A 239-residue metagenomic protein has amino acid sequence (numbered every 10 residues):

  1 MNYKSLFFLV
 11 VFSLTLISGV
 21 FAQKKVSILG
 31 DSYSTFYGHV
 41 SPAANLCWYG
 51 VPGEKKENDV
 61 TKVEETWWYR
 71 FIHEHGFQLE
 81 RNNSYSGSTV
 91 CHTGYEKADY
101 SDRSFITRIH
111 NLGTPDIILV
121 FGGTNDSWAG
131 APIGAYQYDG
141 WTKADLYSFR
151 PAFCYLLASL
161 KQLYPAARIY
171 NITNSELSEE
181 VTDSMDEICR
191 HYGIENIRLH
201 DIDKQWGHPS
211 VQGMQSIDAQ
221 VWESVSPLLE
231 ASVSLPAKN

Functional and structural regions predicted by a protein language model:
M1-F7: Bacterial N-terminal signal peptides that target proteins for export
F8-L16: Bacterial N-terminal signal peptides
V20-K24: Boundary at the C-terminal end of the N-terminal hydrophobic targeting segment
K25, H39-G134: Conserved SGNH/GDSL esterase-like catalytic core that processes O-acyl groups on lipids and polysaccharides
L29-G30, I172: Short hydrophobic segments within beta-strands
D31-S32, T124: Active-site metal-binding loops of divalent metal-dependent hydrolases
Y33-S34, G213: Short active-site segment of divalent metal-dependent hydrolases/proteases that encodes the spacing between
D99-N239: Alpha-helical cap/lid subdomain in secreted, periplasmic, or secretory-pathway luminal O-acyl-processing enzymes
